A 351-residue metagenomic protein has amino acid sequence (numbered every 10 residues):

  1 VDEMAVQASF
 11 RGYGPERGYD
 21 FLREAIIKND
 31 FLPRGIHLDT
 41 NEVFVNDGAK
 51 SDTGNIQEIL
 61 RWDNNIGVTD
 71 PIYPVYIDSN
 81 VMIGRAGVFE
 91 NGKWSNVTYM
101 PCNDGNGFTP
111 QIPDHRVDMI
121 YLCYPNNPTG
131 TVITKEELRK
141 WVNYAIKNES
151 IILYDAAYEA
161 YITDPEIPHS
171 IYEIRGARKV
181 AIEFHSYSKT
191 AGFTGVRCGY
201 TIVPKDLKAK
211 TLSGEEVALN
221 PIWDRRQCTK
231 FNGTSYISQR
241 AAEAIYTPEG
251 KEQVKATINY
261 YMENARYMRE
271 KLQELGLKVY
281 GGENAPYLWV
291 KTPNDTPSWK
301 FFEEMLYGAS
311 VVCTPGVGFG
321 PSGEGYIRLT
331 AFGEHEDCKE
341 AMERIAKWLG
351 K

Functional and structural regions predicted by a protein language model:
V1-D47, I245-E249, R266, K351: N-terminal small-domain helix-loop-helix segment of the aminotransferase-like
D20, K28, L32-H37, D295 (+3 more regions): PLP-dependent enzyme catalytic core of the Aspartate aminotransferase-like
E58-N80: Conserved PLP-anchoring active-site segment centered on the Schiff-base-forming lysine
N64, K147-I151, R178-K179: A short helix->loop->beta-strand "cap" motif at the edges of active sites that frequently abuts
E90, E173-N259, R266-E270, W348: Conserved core segment of the aminotransferase class I/II
E90-Y172: Active-site phosphate-binding strand-loop segment of PLP-dependent enzymes
Q239, E243, I258-R269, Q273 (+2 more regions): Conserved glycine-rich beta-strand-loop-beta hairpin in the small C-terminal domain of fold type I
